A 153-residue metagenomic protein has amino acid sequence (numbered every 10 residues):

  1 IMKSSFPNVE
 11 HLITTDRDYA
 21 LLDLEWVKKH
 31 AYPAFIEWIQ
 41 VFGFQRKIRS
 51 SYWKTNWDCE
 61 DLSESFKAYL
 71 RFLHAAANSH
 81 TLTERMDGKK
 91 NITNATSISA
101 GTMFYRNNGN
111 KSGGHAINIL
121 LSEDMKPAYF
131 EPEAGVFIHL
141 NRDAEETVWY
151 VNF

Functional and structural regions predicted by a protein language model:
I1-F153: A structural boundary/capping signal
